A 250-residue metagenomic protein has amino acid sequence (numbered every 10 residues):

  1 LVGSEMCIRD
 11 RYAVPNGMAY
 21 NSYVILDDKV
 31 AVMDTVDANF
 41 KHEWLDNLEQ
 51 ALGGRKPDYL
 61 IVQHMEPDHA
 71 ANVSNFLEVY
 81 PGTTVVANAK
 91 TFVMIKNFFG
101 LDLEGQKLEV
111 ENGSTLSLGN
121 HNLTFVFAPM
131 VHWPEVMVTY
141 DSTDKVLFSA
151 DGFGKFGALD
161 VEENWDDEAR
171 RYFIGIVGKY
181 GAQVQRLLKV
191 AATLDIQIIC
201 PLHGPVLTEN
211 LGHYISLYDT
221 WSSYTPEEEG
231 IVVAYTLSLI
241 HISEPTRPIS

Functional and structural regions predicted by a protein language model:
L1-C7, I240-S250: Single conserved hydrophobic/aromatic residue that forms the stacking wall/gate of nucleotide- or nucleobase-binding
S4-K29, S216: Zn-dependent metallo-beta-lactamase
D28, N39-V86: Active-site metal-binding motif and surrounding structural segment of the metallo-beta-lactamase
M33-T35, P57-M65, V85-N88, L147-A150 (+1 more regions): Active-site neighborhood of phospho(di)ester-bond hydrolases with catalytic His/Asp-centered motifs
A87-V136, Y180-R186: Metallo-beta-lactamase
N122-E209: Metallo-beta-lactamase
S149, A234-T236: Short hydrophobic segments within beta-strands
C200-E227: Short N-terminal or domain-adjacent regulatory/targeting segments
